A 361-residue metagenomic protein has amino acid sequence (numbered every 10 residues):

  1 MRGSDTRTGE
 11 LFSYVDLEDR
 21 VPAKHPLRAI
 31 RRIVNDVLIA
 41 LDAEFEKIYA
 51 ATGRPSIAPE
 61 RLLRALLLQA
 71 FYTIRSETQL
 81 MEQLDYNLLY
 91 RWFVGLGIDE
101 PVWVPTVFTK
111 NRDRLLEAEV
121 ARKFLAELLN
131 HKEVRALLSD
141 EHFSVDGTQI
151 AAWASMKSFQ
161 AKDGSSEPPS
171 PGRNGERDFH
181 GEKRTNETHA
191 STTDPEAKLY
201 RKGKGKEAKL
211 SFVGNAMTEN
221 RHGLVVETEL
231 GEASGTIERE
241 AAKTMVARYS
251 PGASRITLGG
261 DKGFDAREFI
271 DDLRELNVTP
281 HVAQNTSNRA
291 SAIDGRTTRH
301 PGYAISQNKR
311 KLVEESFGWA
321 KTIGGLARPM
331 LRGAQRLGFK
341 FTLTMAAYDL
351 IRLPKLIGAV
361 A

Functional and structural regions predicted by a protein language model:
M1-D36, R177, L353-V360: Charged, often Cys/His-bearing segments associated with DNA-binding zinc-finger transcription factors
R2-L11, L27-L137, A152: Basic, low-complexity intrinsically disordered segments
T8-S13, L41-F45, T106-F108, T192-T193 (+4 more regions): Short acidic (Asp/Glu) and glycine-rich catalytic loops that position anionic groups and cofactors
P22, P26, G53-R61, S76 (+10 more regions): Secondary-structure capping and boundary motifs in well-ordered enzyme cores
R64, N215, E315-G318, L343-M345: Conserved, well-structured core segments
E82-D85, V94-D272, T342, Y348 (+1 more regions): Polybasic low-complexity intrinsically disordered regions
G164-F179, K262-Q335, F339: Helix-centered, glycine/charged polyanion-binding patches within enzymatic domains that contact phosphate-containing
G324-A361: C-terminal extensions of enzymes
